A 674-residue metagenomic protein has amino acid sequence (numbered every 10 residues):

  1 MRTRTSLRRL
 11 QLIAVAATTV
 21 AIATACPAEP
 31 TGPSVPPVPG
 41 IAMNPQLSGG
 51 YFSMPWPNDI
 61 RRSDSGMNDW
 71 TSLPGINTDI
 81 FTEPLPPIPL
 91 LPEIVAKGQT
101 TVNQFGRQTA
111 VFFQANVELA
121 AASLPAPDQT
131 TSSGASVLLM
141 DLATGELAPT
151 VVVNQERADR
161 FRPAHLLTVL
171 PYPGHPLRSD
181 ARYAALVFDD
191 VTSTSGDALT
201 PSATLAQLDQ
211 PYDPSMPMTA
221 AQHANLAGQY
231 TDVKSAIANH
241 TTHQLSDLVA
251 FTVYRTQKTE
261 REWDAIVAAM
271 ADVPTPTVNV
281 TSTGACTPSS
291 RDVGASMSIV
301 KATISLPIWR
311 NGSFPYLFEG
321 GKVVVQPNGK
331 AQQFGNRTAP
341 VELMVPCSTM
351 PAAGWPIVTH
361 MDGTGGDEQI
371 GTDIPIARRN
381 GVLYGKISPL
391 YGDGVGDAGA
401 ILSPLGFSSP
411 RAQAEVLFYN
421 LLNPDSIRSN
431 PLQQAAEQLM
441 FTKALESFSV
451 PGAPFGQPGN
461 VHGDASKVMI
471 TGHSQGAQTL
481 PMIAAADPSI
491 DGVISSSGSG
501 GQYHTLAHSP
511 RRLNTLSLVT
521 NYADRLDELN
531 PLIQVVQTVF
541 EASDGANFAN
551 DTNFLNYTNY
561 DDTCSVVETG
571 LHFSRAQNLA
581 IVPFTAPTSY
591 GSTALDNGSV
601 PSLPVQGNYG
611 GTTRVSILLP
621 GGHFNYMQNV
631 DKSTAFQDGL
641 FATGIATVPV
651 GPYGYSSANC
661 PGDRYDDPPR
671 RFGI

Functional and structural regions predicted by a protein language model:
R2-A14: Bacterial N-terminal signal peptides that target proteins for export
I22-A25: C-terminal motif of bacterial Sec signal peptides marking the signal peptidase cleavage site
E29-P315: Acidic, low-complexity Ser/Thr/Gly/Pro-rich repeat segments typical of extracellular/periplasmic and surface-exposed
G312-T338, M350-F448, A453-G456: Cap/lid segment of the alpha/beta-hydrolase catalytic domain
Q457-S474: Alpha/beta-hydrolase fold nucleophile elbow
T471, A477-D487: Short glycine-enriched nucleophile-adjacent loop and the immediately C-terminal alpha-helix near the catalytic center
G492, G498-G570, R575-Q628: The feature captures the conserved acid-bearing segment of alpha/beta-hydrolase catalytic domains
T613-I674: Catalytic active-site module of serine/aspartate enzymes centered on a nucleophile-bearing elbow/loop
